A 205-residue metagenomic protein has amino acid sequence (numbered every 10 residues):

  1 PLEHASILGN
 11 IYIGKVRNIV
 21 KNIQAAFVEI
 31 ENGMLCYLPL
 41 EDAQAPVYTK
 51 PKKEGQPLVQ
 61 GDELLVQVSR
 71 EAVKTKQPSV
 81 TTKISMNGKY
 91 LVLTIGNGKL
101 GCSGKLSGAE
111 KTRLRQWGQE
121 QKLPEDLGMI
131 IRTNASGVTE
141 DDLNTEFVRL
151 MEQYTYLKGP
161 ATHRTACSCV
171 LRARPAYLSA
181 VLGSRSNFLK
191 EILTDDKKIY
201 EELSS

Functional and structural regions predicted by a protein language model:
P1-S205: Single-stranded RNA-binding surfaces
